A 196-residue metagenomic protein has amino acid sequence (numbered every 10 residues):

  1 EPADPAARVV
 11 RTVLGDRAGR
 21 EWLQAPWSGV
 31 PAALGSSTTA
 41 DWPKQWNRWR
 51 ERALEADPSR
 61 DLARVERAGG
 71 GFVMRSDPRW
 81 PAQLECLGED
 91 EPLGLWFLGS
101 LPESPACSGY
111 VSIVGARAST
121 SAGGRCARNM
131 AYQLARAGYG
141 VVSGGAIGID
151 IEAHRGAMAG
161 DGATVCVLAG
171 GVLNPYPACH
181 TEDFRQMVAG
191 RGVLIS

Functional and structural regions predicted by a protein language model:
E1-R79: Short, small/acidic-rich helices and loops at N termini and domain boundaries of DNA replication/processing enzymes
A68-S196: Glycine-biased, small-residue-rich flexible motifs in mid-sequence functional cores and linkers
